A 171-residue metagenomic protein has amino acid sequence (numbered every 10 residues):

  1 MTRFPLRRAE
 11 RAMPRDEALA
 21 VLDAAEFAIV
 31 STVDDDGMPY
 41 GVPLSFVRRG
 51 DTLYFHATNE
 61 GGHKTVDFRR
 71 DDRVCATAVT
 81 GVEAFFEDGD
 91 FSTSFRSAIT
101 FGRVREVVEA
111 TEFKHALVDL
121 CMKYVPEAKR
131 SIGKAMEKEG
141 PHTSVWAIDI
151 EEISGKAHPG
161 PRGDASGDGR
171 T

Functional and structural regions predicted by a protein language model:
T2-E10, T80-T171: Charged, gly/pro-rich active-site loop segments
T2-I29: Short, basic/aromatic recognition patches
E10-R11, L19, L53, H63-V66 (+3 more regions): Anion-coordinating catalytic cores for phosphoryl-, nucleotidyl-, and glycosidic chemistry
R15, D23-E26, D34-D35, V108 (+2 more regions): Hydrophobic/basic alpha-helical segments enriched in Actinobacteria
A25-E60, F86-E87: Short beta-strand segments
E26, V42, R49-D51, R70-V74 (+2 more regions): A generic structural signal for short beta-strands and their flanking turns/coil linkers
V47-E83: A short mixed-secondary-structure module that forms the rim of ligand-binding clefts
